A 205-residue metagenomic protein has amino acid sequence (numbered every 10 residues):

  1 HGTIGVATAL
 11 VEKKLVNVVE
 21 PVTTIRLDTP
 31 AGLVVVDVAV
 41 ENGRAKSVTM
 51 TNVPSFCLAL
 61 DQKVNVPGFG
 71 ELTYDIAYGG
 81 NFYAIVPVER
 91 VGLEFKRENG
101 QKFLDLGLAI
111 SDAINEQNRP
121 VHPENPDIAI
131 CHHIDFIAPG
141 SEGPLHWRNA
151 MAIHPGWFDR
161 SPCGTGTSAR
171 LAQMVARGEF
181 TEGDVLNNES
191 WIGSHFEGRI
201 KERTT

Functional and structural regions predicted by a protein language model:
H1-T165, A169-T205: Active-site proximal loop and beta-alpha junction motif in alpha/beta enzyme cores
